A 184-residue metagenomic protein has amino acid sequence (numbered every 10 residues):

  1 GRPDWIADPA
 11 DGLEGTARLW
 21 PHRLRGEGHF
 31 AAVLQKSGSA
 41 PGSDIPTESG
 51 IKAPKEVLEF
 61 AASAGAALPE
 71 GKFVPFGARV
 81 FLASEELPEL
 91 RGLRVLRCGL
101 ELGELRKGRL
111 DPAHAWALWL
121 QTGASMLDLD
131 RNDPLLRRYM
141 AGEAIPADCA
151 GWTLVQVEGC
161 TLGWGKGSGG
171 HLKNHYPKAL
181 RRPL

Functional and structural regions predicted by a protein language model:
G1-T47: Contiguous mid-protein beta-loop-alpha structural module that forms a pocket-lining wall or clamp of enzyme active
E27-H29, S37-L184: Polybasic, low-complexity RNA-engagement segments
